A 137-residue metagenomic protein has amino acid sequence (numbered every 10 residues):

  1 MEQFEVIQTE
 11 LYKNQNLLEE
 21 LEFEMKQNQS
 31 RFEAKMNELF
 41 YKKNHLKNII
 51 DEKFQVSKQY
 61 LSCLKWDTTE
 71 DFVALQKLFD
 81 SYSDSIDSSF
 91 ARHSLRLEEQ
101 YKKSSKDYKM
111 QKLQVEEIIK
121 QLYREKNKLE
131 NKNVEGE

Functional and structural regions predicted by a protein language model:
M1-E137: Charge-rich amphipathic alpha-helical interaction elements
